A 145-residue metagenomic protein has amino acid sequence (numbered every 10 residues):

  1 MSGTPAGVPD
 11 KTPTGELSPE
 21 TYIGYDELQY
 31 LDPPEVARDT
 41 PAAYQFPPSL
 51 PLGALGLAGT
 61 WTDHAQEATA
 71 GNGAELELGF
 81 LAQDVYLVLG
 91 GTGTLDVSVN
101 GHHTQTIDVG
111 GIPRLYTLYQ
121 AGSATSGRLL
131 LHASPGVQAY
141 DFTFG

Functional and structural regions predicted by a protein language model:
M1-G145: Non-globular targeting/processing and membrane-anchoring segments
